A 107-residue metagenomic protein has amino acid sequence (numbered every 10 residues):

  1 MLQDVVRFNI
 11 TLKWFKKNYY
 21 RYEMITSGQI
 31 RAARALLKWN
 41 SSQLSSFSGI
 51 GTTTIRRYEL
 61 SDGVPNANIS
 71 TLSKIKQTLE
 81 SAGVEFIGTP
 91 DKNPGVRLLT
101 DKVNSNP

Functional and structural regions predicted by a protein language model:
L2, Y19, V84-P107: Helix-turn-helix/homeodomain-like alpha-helical modules used for DNA recognition and transcription-factor dimerization
D4-V6, E23: Acidic, Ala/Val/Gly-enriched low-complexity intrinsically disordered segments
T11, F15-A35: A short, Lys/Arg-rich alpha-helix, primarily the initiator
I30-Q43, S105: Short basic helix-loop element that most often maps to the first helix and adjoining turn of HTH DNA-binding modules
A35, G49, L60: Residue-level detection of the helix-turn-helix DNA-binding "recognition helix"
N40-R57: Short alpha-helical DNA-recognition segment
T54-K74: Amphipathic, hydrophobic secondary-structure cores in small proteins
I69-F86: DNA major-groove recognition helix of helix-turn-helix/homeodomain DNA-binding modules
